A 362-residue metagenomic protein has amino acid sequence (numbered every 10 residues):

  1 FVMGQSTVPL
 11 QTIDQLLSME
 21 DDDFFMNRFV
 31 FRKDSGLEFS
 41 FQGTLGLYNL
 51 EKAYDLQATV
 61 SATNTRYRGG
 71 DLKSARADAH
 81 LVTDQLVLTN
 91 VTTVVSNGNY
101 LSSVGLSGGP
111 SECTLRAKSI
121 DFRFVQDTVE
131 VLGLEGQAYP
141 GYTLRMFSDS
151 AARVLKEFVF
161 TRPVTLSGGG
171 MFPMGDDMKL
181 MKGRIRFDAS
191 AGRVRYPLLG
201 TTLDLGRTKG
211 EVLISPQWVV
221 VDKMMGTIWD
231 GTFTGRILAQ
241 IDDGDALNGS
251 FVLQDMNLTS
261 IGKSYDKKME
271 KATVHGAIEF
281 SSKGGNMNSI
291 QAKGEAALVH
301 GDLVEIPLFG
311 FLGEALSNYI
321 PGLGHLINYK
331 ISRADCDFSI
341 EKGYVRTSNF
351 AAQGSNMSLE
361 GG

Functional and structural regions predicted by a protein language model:
F1-Q5, T89, T114-R123, D127-L132 (+1 more regions): Flexible beta-edge/linker motif
V2-V8, T12, V129-P140, G244-L253: Short coil-to-beta-strand
I13, K268-E270: Metal-dependent phosphoesterase/phosphodiesterase active-site architecture
I13-Q15, Y142-T143, I306: Short acidic/His/Gly/Ser-rich catalytic and metal-binding motifs that mark active-site loops of diverse hydrolases
D14-L17, S148: Residue-level detector of alpha-helical secondary structure
D23-G105, G109, R116-K118, S150-S264 (+1 more regions): Solvent-exposed beta-strand/coil patches in large extracellular/periplasmic or lumenal scaffold regions
T143-R145, Y265: Short, polar/charged, Gly/Pro-enriched helix-capping and turn/loop motifs at alpha-helix termini and inter-helix linkers
